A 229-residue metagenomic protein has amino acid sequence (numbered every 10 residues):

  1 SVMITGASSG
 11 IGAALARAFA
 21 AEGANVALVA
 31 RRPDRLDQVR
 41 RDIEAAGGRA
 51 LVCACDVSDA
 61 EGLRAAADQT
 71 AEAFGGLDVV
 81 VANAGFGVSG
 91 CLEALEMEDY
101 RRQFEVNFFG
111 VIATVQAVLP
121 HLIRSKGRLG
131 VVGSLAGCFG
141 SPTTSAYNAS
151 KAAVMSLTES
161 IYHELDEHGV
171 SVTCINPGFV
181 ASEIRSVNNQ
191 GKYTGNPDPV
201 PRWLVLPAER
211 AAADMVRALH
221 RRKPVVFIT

Functional and structural regions predicted by a protein language model:
S8-S9: Conserved glycine-rich cofactor-binding loop
E22-Q38: Conserved glycine-rich Rossmann-like NAD(P)H-binding loop of the short-chain dehydrogenase/reductase
D34, A54-A65, M97: The beta1-alpha1 cofactor-binding region of Rossmann-like NAD(H)/NADP(H)-dependent oxidoreductases
C91-L92, E96-R101, K126: Substrate-binding pocket helix/loop in short-chain dehydrogenase/reductase
V115, S150: Active-site helix of classical SDR
S134: Residue(s) in the substrate-gating loop at a strand-loop-helix junction that position the organic substrate next
E167-T229: SDR active-site lid
